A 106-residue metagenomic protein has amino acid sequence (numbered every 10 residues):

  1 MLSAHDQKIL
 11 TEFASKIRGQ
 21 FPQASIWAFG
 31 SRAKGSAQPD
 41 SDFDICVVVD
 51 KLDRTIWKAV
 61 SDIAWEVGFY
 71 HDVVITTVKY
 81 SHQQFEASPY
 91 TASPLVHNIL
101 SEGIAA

Functional and structural regions predicted by a protein language model:
M1-S25, A33-G35, P39, V49-A106: Catalytic core of pol beta-like nucleotidyltransferases
F43-V47: Short beta-strand->loop micro-motif that forms the acidic, two-metal-ion catalytic signature in nucleotide-processing
